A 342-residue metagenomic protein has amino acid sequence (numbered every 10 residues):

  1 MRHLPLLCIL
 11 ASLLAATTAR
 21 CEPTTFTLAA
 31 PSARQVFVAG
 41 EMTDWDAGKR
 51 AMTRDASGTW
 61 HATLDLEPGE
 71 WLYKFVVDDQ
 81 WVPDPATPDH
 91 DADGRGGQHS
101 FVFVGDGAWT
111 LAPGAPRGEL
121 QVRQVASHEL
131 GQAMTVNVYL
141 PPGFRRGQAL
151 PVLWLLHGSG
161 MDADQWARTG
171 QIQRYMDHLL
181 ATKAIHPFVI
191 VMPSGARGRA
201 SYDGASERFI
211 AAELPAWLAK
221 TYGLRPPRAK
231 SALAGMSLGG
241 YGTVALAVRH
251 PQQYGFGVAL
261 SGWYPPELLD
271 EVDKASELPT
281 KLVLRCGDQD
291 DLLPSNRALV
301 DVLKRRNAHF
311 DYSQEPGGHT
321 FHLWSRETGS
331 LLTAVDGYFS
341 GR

Functional and structural regions predicted by a protein language model:
P5-A16: Bacterial N-terminal signal peptides
T17-C21: Sec/Tat signal peptide C-region and signal peptidase I cleavage site
E22-L72, V76-R342: Non-catalytic cap/lid and distal C-terminal segments of serine-dependent acyl enzymes
